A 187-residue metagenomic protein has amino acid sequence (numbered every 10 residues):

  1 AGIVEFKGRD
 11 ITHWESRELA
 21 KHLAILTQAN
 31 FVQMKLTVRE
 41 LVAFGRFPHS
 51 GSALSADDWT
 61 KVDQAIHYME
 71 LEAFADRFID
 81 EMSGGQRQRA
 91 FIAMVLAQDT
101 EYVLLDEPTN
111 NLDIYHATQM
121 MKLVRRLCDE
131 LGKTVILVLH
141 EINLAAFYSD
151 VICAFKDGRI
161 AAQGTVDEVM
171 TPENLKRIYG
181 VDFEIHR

Functional and structural regions predicted by a protein language model:
G2-D10, L19: Conserved ABC transporter NBD signature motif
A43, A56-F74, D99: Conserved ABC ATPase "signature" region
F78-M82, Q86: Conserved ABC ATPase signature
V103-E107: Catalytic Walker B motif of ABC-type/P-loop ATPase nucleotide-binding domains
T118-L131: Helical segment within the ABC ATPase nucleotide-binding domain
L139-H140: H-loop/switch region of ABC-family ATPase nucleotide-binding domains
